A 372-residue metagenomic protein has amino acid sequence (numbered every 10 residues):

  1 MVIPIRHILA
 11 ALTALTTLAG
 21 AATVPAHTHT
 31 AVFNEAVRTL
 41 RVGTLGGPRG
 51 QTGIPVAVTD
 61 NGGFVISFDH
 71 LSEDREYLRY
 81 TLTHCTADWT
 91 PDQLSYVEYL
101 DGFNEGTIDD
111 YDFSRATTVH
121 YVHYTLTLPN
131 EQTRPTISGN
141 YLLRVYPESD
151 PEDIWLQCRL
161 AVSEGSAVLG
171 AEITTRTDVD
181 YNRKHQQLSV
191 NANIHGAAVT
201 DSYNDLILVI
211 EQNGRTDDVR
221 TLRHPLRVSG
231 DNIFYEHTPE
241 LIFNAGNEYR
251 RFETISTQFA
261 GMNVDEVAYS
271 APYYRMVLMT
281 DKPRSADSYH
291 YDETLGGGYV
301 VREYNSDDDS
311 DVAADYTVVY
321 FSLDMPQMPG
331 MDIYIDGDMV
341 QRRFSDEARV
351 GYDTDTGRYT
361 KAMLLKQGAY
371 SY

Functional and structural regions predicted by a protein language model:
T28, V162-H185, Y372: Low-complexity, Pro/Ser/Thr- and charge-rich linker/hinge segments at domain boundaries
F33-H84, Y181-I194, S306-F321: Contiguous beta-strand segments within globular domains
D74-G102, T200-H224, G330-Q341: Extended low-complexity, serine/threonine- and proline-enriched intrinsically disordered segments
L100-Y124, T216-P225, Y320-Q367, Y372: Aromatic-rich carbohydrate-binding modules that target alpha-glucans
T118-E148: Ligand-binding face of N-terminal immunoglobulin V-set domains in extracellular IgSF glycoproteins
H123-E131, S229-I242, R358-L365: Exposed aromatic-hydrophobic patches
V199-Y289: Long, internal scaffold/assembly segments composed of regular secondary structure
T280-P329: Basic K/R-rich, polyanion-interacting modules in nucleoproteins and related proteins
